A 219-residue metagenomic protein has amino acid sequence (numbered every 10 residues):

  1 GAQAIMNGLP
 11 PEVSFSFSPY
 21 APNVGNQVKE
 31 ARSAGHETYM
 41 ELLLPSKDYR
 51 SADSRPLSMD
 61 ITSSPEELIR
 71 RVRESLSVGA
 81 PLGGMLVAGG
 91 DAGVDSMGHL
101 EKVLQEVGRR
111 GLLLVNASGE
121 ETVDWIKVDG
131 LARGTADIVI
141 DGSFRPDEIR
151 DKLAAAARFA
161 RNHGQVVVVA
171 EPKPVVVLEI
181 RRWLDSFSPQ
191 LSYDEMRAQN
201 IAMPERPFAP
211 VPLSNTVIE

Functional and structural regions predicted by a protein language model:
G1, F15-Y20, S64-P65, G83-S96 (+3 more regions): Catalytic beta/alpha-barrel core
G1-A52: Active-site beta->alpha N-cap acidic-glycine motif
P10-V13, A34-H36, A80-G83, R110-L112 (+2 more regions): Short, well-ordered coil/turn segments that N-cap beta-strands
A21-N23, L44-Y49, G90-V94, E120-T122 (+2 more regions): Solvent-exposed loop/turn segments at secondary-structure junctions within structured extracellular/periplasmic domains
D53-S77, S96-H99, D124-A160: Alpha-helical scaffold elements lining the catalytic groove of polysaccharide deacetylases
R70-A92, N162-H163, V169: Active-site groove signature of glycoside hydrolases
E106-I149, E195-R197, P212-V217: His/Asp/Glu-enriched short active-site or ligand-binding loop at hydrolase and phosphoryl-transfer sites
R109-G119, P172-E219: C-terminal domain-boundary segment and adjacent tail
